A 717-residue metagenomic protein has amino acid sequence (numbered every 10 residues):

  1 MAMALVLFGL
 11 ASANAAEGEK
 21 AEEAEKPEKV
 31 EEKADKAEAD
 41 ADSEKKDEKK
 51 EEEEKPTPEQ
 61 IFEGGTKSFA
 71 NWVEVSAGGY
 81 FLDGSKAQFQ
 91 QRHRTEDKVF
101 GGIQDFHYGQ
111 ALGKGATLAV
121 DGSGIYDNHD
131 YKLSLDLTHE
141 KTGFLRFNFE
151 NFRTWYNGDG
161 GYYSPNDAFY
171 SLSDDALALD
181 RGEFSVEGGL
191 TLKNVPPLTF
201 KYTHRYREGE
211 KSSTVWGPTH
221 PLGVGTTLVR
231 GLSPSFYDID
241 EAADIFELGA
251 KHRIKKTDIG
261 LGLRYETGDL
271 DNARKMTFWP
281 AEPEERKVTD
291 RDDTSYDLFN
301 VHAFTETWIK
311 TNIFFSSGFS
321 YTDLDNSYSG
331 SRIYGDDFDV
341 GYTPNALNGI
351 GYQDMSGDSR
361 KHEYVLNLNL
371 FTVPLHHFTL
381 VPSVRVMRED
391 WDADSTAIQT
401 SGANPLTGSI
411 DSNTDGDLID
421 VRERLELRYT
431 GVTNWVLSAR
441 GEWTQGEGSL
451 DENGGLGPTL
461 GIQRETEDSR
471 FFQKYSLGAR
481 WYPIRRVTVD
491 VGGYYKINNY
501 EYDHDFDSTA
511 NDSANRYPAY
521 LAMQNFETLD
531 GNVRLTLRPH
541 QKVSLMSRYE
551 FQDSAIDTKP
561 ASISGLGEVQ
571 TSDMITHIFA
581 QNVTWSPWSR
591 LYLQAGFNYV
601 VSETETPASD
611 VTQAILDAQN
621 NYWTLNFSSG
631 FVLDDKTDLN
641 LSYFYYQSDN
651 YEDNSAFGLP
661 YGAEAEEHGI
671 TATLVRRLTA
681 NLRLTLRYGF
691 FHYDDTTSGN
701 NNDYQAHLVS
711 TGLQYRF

Functional and structural regions predicted by a protein language model:
F62-G102, L118-V120: Transmembrane beta-strand segments of Gram-negative outer membrane beta-barrel proteins
K67, Y108-L112, L137-H139, L190-L192 (+13 more regions): Residue-level signature of outer-membrane beta-barrel architecture
F69-N71, V99-F106, Y131-L133, G143 (+11 more regions): Hydrophobic, lipid-facing positions within transmembrane beta-strands of outer-membrane proteins
V73-A77, V120, L135, L145-F147 (+17 more regions): Membrane-embedded beta-strand positions of outer-membrane beta-barrel proteins
A77-D83, G122-N128, H139-K141, F149-W155 (+12 more regions): Transmembrane beta-strands of outer-membrane beta-barrel pores
G84-Q90, D130-S134, N148-E150, G158-S164 (+18 more regions): Outer-membrane beta-barrel translocator domains and adjoining extracellular loop/strand segments of Gram-negative
H93-K98, S123-G124, L137, D175-D180 (+17 more regions): Replace "Gram-negative outer membrane beta-barrel proteins" with "bacterial and organellar outer membrane beta-barrel
G113-A119, K141-L145, N194-F200, E208 (+11 more regions): Repeated loop/turn-to-beta-strand initiation elements of outer-membrane beta-barrel proteins
